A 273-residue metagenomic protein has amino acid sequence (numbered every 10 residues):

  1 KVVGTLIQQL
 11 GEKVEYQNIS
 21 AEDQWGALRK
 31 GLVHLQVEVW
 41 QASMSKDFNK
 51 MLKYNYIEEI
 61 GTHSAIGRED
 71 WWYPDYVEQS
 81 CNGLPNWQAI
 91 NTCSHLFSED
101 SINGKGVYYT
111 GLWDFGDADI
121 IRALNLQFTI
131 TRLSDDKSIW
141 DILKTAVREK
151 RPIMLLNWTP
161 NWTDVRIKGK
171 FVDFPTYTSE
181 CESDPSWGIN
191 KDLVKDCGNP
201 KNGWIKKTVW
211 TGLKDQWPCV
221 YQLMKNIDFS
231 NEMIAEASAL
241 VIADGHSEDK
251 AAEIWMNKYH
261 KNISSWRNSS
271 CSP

Functional and structural regions predicted by a protein language model:
K1-G11, I121: Short, polar/charged alpha-helical segment
I19-N55, I142, W162-I167: Pocket-flanking alpha-helical
A21-D23, Q41-S45, Y76-Q79, L112-G116 (+3 more regions): Solvent-exposed loop/turn segments at secondary-structure junctions within structured extracellular/periplasmic domains
V33-V37, G106-S183: Ligand-binding pocket segment of bilobal, Venus flytrap-like solute-binding proteins
Y56-Y109: A conserved helix-loop-strand patch within extracytoplasmic ligand-binding domains of the periplasmic binding
R68-S80, N202-Q216, A239-L240: A bilobed periplasmic-binding-protein/Venus flytrap-type ligand-binding module shared by bacterial periplasmic
T163-L223, I227-D228: C-terminal lobe and pocket-closing loops of periplasmic/extracytoplasmic Venus-flytrap solute-binding proteins
P200, L213, Y221-P273: C-terminal functional modules
